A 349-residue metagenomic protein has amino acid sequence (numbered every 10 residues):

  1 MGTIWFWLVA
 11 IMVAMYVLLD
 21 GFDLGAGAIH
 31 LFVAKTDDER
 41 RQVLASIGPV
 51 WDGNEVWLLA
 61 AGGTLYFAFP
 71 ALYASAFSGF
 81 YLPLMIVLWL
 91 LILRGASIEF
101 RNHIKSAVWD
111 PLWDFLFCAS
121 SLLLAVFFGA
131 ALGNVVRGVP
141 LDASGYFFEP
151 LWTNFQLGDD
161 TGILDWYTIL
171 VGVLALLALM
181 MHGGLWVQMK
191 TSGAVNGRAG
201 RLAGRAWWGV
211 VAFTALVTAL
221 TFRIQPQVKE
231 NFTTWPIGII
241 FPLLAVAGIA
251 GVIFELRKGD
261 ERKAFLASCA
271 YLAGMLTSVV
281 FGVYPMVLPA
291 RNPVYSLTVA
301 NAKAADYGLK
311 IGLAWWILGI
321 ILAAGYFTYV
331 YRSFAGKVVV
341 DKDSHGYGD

Functional and structural regions predicted by a protein language model:
M1-G53, L59-G62: N-terminal signal-anchor module of multipass membrane proteins
M1-V9, Y66-Y81, V136-A143, L157-W166 (+1 more regions): Helix-coil boundary and interhelical linker segments in multi-pass alpha-helical membrane proteins
W5-Y16, S78-L91, C118-L123, G162-A178 (+1 more regions): Alpha-helical transmembrane segments
H30-V43, A68-S75, G95-F115, M189-A199 (+2 more regions): Membrane-interfacial helix termini and the short, flexible loops that connect transmembrane helices in multi-pass
V50-A125, D142, V228-P236: Membrane-interface helix-loop-helix modules in multi-pass inner-membrane proteins
F100-E261, S278: Long, contiguous internal "core" modules enriched in hydrophobic/ aromatic residues
R137-F147, A273-V294: Juxtamembrane non-transmembrane "cap" segments at the membrane-aqueous interface of multi-pass membrane proteins
A290-K310: Short, membrane-exposed interhelical loops at transmembrane-helix boundaries
